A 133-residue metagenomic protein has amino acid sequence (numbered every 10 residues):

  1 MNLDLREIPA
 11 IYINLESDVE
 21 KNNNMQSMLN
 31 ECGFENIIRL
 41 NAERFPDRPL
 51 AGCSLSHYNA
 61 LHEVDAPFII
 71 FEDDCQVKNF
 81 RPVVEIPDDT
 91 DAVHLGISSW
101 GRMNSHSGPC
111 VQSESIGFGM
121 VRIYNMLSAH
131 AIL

Functional and structural regions predicted by a protein language model:
M1-F71, C75-L133: An acidic/histidine-cluster motif and surrounding catalytic segment that typifies divalent-metal-assisted enzyme active
